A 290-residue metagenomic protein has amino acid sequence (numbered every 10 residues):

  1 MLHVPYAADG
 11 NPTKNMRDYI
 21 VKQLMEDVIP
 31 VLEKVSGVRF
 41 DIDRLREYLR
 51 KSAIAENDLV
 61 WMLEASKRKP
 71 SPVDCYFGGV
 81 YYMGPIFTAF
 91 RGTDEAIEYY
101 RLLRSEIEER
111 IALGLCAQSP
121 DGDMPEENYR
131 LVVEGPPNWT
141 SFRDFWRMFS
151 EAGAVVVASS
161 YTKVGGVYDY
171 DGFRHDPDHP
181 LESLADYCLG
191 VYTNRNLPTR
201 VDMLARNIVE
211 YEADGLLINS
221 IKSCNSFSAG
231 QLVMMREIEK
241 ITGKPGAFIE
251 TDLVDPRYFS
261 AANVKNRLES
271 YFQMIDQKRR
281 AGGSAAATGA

Functional and structural regions predicted by a protein language model:
M1-F40, T162-K163, V167-A285: Trp/Phe/Arg-rich N-terminal binding region typifying the photolyase-homology
V21-V156, S160-K163, V167: A charged, amphipathic alpha-helical module
A286-A290: Long, low-complexity, intrinsically disordered segments
